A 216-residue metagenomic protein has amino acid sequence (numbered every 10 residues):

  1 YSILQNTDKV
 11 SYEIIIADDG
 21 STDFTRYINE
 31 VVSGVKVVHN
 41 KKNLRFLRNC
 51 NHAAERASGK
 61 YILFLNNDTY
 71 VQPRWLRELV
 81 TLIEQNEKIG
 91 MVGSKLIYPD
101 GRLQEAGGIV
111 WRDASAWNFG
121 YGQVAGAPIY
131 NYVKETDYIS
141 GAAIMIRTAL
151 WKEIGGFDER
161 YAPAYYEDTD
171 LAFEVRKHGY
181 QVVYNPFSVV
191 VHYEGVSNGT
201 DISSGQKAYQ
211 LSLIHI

Functional and structural regions predicted by a protein language model:
Y1-S11: Short, acidic, metal-binding catalytic loop of nucleotide-sugar glycosyltransferases
D18-Y27, K42: A conserved acidic beta->alpha catalytic loop
N40-A57: Glycine-rich, basic loop-to-helix element that forms the pyrophosphate-binding segment of sugar-nucleotide handling
I62: Short aromatic/hydrophobic "clamp" motif used to bind/position activated sugar donors
T69-W111: Conserved donor NDP-sugar-binding/catalytic core segment of glycosyltransferases
L76-L79, N131-G155, R160-V191, V196: A short, conserved alpha-helix in the catalytic core of glycosyltransferases
W111-D137, K152: Short, flexible, basic/aromatic active-site loop/helix in glycosyltransferases
I214-I216: Conserved small/polar residues in nucleotide/adenosyl-binding loops
